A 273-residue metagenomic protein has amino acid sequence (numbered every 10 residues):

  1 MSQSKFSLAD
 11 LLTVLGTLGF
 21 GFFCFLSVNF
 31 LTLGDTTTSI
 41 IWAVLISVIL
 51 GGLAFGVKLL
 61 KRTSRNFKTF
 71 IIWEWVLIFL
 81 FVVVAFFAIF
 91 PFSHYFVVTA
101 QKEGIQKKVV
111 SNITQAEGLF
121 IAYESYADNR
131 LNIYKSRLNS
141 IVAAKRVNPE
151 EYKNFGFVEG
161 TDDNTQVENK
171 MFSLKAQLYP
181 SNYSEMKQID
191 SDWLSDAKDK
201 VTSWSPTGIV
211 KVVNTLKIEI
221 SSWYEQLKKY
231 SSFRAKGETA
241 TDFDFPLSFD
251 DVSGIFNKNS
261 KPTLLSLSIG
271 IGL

Functional and structural regions predicted by a protein language model:
S2-F20, L31-G34, T38, A100 (+2 more regions): Membrane-proximal, non-transmembrane alpha-helical segments
L11-F25, L45-L53: Canonical alpha-helical transmembrane segments of integral membrane proteins
T17, I49-V57, I78-Y95, S260-L273: Alpha-helical transmembrane segments and immediately adjacent membrane-interfacial amphipathic helices
F25-D35, G56-F67, F90-K107: Juxtamembrane/interface segments at transmembrane-helix termini
T32-V48, L138-Y152: Loop-to-helix transition at the N-terminal end of transmembrane alpha-helices
D35-S39, R65-I72, G104, A144 (+7 more regions): Alpha-helix capping and helix-coil boundary motifs
V44-L80: Cytosolic-side transmembrane helix boundary signature
W73-S181: Juxtamembrane non-transmembrane segments of integral membrane proteins
